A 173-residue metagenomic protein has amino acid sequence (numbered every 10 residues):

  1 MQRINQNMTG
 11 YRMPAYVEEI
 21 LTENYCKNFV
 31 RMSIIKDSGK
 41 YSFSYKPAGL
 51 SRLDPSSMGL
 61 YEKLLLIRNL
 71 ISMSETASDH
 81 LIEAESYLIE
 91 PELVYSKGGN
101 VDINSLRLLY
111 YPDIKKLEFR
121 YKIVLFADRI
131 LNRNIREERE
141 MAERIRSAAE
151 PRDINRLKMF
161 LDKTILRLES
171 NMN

Functional and structural regions predicted by a protein language model:
M1-I67: Conserved structural core of kinase catalytic domains
M1-R3, M8, M73, S170-N173: Gram-positive cell-envelope targeting signals
S42-S44, L88, S105-L109: Ordered hydrophobic segments in well-structured contexts
L64-I71, K122-V124: Well-ordered, non-membrane alpha-helical segments in soluble/globular domains
S72-E85: Protein kinase catalytic-loop region centered on the HRD/HxD motif
I82-G98: A short glycine-rich, hydrophobically flanked beta-strand micro-motif that places a catalytic Asp/Glu for divalent metal
K97-M172: C-lobe/activation-segment region of protein kinase-like
